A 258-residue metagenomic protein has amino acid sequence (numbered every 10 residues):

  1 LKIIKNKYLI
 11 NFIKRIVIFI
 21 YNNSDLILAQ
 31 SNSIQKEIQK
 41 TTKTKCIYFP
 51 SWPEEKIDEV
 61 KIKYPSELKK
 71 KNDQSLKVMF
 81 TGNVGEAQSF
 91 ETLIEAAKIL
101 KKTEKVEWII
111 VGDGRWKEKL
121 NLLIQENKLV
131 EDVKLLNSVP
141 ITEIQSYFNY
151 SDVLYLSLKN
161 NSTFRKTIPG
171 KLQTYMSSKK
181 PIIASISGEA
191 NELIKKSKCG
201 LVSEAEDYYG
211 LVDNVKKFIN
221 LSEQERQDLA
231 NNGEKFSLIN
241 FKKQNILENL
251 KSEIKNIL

Functional and structural regions predicted by a protein language model:
K7-I62, K134-L136: Donor nucleotide-sugar binding/catalytic pocket of nucleotide-sugar-dependent glycosyltransferases
F19-N22, E118-K119, P140-S151, M176-S177 (+1 more regions): Short acidic alpha-helix that forms the nucleotide-activated donor recognition element in Leloir-type transferases
P53, K69-A97, I109, A230: Conserved donor-binding/catalytic core segment of Leloir-type glycosyltransferases
D58-D73, K77, Q224: A short helix/loop element that forms part of the nucleotide-sugar donor recognition site in Leloir-type
P65, E223, Q227-I254: A charged, aromatic-enriched C-terminal amphipathic alpha-helix characteristic of glycosyltransferases across folds
S75, V111, E118-Q145: Nucleotide-activated donor-binding/catalytic signature segment of Leloir-type glycosyltransferases, i.e., the conserved
V153-L156, T174-S177, P181-S185: Short hydrophobic beta-strand element within catalytic cores of glycosyltransferases and related nucleotide-activated
N191-K217: Change "using UDP/GDP/dTDP sugars" to "using nucleotide sugars
